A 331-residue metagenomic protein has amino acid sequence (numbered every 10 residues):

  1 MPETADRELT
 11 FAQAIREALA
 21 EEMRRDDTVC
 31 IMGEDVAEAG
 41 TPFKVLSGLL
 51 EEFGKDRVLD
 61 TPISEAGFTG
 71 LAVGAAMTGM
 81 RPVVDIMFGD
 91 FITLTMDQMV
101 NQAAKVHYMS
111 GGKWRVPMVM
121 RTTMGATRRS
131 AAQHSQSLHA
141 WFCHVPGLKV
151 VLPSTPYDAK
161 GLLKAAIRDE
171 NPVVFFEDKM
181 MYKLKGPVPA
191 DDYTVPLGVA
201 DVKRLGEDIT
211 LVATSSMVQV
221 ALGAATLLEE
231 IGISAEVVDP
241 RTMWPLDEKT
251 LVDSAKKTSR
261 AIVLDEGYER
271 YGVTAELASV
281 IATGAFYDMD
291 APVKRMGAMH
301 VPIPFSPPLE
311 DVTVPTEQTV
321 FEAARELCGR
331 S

Functional and structural regions predicted by a protein language model:
M1-P172, F176, D311: Thiamine diphosphate
F43-E52, K113-V119, K179-S331: Thiamine diphosphate
